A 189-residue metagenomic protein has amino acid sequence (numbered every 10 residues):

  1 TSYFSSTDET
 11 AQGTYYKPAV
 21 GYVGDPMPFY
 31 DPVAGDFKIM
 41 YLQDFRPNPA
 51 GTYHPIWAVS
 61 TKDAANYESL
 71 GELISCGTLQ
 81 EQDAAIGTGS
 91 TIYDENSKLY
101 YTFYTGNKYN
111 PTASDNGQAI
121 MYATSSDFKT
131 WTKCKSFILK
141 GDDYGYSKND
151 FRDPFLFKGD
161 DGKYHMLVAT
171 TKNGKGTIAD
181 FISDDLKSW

Functional and structural regions predicted by a protein language model:
T1-D153, K158-W189: Beta-rich carbohydrate-recognition and catalytic domains
